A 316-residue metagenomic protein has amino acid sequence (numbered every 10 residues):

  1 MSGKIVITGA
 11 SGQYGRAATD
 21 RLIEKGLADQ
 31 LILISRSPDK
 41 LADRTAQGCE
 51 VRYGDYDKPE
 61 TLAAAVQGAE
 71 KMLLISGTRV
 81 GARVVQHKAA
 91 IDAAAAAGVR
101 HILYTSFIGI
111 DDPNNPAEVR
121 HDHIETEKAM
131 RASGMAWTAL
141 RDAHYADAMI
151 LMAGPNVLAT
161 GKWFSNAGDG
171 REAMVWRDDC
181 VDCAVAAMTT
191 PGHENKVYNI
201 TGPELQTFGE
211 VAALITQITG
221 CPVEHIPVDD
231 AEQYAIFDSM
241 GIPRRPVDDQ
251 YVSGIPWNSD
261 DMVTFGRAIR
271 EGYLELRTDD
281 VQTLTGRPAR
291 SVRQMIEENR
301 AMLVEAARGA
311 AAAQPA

Functional and structural regions predicted by a protein language model:
S2-L41, D57-A63, Q67, T78-A82 (+7 more regions): Oxidoreductase cofactor-interface core, primarily capturing Rossmann-like NAD(P)-dependent enzymes
T8, I75, G286: Residues lining the SAM
T45-D57: Rossmann-fold cofactor-recognition segment
C49, K71, G220, I242 (+1 more regions): Residue-level marker of structural boundaries
T61, K71, Q294: Residue-level recognition of oxygen-bearing side chains
P227-D230, A311: A short, aromatic/hydrophobic, helix- or strand-capping loop or linear motif that either lines the entrance/gate
Y234-A316: A hydrophobic C-terminal alpha-helical subdomain
